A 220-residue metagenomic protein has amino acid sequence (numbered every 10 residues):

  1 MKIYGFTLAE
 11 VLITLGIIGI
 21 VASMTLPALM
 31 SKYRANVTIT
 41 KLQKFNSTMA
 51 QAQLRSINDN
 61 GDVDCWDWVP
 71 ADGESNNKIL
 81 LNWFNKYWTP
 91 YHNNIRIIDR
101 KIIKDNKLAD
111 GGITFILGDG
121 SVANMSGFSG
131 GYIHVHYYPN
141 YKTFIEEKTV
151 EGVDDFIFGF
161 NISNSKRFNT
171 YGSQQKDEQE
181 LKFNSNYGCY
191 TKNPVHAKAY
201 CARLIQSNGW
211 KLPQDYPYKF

Functional and structural regions predicted by a protein language model:
M1-Y4, A9-V11, G61-W68, N106 (+1 more regions): Extended alpha-helical regions
K2-R34: N-terminal single-pass transmembrane signal-anchor helix
V11, V21, V37-I39, V63 (+5 more regions): Extended aliphatic helical segments
G16, P27, K32-N36, K44 (+2 more regions): Proteins with a high burden of low-complexity, intrinsically disordered sequence enriched in S/T/G/P/A and R, requiring
S31, V63, K142-F144: Generic "edge-of-domain/loop-turn" microfeature
A35-D64, A71, N76: Membrane-proximal N-terminal amphipathic helix
G73-F220: Intrinsically disordered, low-complexity regions enriched in Pro/Ser/Thr/Gly and acidic residues
